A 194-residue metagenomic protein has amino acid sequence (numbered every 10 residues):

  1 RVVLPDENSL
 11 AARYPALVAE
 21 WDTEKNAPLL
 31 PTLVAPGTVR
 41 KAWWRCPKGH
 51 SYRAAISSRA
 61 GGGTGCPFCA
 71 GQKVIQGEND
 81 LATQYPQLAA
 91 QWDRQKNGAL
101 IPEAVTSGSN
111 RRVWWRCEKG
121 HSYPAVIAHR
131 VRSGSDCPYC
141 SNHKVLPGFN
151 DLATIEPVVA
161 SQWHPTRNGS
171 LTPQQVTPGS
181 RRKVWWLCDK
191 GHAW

Functional and structural regions predicted by a protein language model:
R1-W194: Functional cation/ligand-contacting sites centered on basic and imidazole/sulfhydryl donors
